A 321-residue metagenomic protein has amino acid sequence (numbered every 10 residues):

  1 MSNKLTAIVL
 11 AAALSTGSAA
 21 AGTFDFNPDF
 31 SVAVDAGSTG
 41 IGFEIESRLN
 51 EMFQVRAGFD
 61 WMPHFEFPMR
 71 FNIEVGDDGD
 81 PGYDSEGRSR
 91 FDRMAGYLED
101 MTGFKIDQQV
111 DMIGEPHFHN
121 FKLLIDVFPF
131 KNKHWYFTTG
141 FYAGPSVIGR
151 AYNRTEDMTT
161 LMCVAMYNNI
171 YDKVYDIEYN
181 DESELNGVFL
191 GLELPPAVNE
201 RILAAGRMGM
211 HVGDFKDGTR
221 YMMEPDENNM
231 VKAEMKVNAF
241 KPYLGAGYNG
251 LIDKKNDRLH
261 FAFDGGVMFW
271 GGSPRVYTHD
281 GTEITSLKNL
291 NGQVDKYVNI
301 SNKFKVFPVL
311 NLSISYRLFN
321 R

Functional and structural regions predicted by a protein language model:
M1-F26, F319-R321: Cleavable N-terminal export/targeting peptides
A21-D29, M52, F130-W135, L251-F261 (+1 more regions): Short loop/turn motifs that connect adjacent beta-strands in outer-membrane beta-barrel proteins
P28-V34, F43, E51, V55-A57 (+5 more regions): Transmembrane beta-strands of outer-membrane beta-barrel proteins
D29-D35, H64-H119, S146-A239, G271-K305 (+1 more regions): Extracellular/periplasm-exposed beta-strand and loop segments of Gram-negative cell-envelope proteins, dominated by
D35, E44-E46, D126-F128, G247-N249 (+1 more regions): Transmembrane beta-barrel domains of outer membrane proteins
A36-G40, F59-F65, F141-V147, G250 (+2 more regions): Transmembrane beta-strands of outer-membrane beta-barrel pores
E115-V147: Ordered, amphipathic secondary-structure segments that act as subunit-interaction surfaces in large macromolecular
K305-R321: Outer-membrane beta-barrel "beta-signal"
